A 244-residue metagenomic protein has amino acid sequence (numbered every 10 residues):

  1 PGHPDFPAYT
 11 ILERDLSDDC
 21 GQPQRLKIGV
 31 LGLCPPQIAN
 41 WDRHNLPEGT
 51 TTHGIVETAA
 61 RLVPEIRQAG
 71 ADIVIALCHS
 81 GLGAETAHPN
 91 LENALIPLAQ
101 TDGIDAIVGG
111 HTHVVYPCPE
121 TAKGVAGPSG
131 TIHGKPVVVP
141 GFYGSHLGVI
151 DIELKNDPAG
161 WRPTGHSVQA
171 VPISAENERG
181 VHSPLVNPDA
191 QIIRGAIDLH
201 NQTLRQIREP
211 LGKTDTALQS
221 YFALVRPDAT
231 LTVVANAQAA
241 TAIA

Functional and structural regions predicted by a protein language model:
P1-A175, T230-A237: Acidic, metal/ion-coordinating pockets
R67-A69, W161, I173-A244: Non-catalytic terminal accessory segments
